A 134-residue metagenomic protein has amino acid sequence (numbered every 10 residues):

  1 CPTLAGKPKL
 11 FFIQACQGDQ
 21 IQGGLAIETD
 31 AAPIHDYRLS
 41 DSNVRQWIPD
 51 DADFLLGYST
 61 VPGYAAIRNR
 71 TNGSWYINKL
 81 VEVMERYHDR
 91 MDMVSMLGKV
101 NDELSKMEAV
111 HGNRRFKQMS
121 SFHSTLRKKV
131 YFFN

Functional and structural regions predicted by a protein language model:
C1-N134: Cysteine endopeptidase catalytic domains of the caspase/legumain-like
